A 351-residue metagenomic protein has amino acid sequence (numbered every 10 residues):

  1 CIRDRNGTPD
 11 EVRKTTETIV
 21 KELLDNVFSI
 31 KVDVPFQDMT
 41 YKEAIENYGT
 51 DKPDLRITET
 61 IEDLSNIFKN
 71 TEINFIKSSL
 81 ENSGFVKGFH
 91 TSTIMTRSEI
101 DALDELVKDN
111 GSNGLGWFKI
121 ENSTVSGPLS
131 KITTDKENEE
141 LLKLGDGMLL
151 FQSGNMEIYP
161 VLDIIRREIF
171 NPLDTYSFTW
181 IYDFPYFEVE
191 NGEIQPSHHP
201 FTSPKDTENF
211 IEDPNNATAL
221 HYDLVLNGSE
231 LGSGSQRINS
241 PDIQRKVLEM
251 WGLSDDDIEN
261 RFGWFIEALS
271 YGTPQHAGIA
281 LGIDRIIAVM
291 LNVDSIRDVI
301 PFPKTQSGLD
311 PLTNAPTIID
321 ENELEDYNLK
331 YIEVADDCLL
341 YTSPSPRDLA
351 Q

Functional and structural regions predicted by a protein language model:
C1-D4, Y341-D348: Conserved small/polar residues in nucleotide/adenosyl-binding loops
D4, T8, T15, M39-L340: A translation/RNA-centric and nucleic-acid-associated enzymatic feature enriched in Class II aminoacyl-tRNA synthetases
R13, K21-P35: Flexible helix-coil linker/hinge segments at domain or subdomain boundaries
T18: A contiguous, surface-exposed recognition patch within enzymatic or periplasmic domains that forms
